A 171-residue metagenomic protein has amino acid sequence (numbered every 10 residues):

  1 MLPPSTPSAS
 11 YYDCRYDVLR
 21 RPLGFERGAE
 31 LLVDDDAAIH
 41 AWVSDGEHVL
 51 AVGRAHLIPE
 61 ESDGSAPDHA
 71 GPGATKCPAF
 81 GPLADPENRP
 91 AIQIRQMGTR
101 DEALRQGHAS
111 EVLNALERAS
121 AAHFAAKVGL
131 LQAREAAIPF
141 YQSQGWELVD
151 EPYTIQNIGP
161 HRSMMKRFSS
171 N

Functional and structural regions predicted by a protein language model:
M1-L50, L57, H69: Short amphipathic alpha-helix that is part of the acyltransferase structural core
R27-L31, F80-L83, D150-P152: Short, P/G- and charge-enriched loop/turn segments at secondary-structure junctions
A38, L50, R89, I94 (+2 more regions): Short coil/loop residues immediately preceding or within conserved phosphate-binding loops of NTP-utilizing enzyme
W42, H48-I58, A66-D85, Q93-G98: Conserved beta-strand in the GNAT
R95, L104, P139-F140: Acidic/histidine-enriched, beta-strand-rich ligand/metal-binding domains
T99-D101, R105-R118: Conserved acetyl-CoA-binding loop-helix of GNAT-fold acetyltransferases
L113, S120-R134: Conserved GNAT acetyl-CoA-binding A-motif
L130-Q132, Q142, E147-S163: Conserved catalytic-core motifs of GNAT/GCN5-like acyltransferases
